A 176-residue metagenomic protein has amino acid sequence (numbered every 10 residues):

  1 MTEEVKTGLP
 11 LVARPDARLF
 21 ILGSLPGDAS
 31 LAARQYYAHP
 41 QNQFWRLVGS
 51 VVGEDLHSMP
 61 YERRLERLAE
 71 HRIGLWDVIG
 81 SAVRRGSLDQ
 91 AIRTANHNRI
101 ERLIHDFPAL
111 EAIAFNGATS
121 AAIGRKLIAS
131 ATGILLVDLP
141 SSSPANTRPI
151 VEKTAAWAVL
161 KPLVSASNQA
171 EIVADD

Functional and structural regions predicted by a protein language model:
M1-R18, H39-P40, G86-E101, R125-D176: C-terminal capping/extension of enzyme domains
F20-S24: N-terminal nucleotide-binding beta1-loop-alpha1 segment
L25, A29, T119: Gly/Ser/Thr-rich beta-alpha loop segments that engage phosphate groups in nucleotides
L25-P26, I79-A82, P140-S143: Short, histidine-centered active-site or binding-site loop motifs used for metal coordination, general acid-base
A29-A91: Short, surface-exposed acidic-centric catalytic microdomains
V48, I123-G124: Hydrophobic packing residues within well-ordered alpha-helices of enzyme cores
E70-A122: Internal catalytic-core helix/loop-beta-alpha segment that presents or stabilizes conserved functional determinants
